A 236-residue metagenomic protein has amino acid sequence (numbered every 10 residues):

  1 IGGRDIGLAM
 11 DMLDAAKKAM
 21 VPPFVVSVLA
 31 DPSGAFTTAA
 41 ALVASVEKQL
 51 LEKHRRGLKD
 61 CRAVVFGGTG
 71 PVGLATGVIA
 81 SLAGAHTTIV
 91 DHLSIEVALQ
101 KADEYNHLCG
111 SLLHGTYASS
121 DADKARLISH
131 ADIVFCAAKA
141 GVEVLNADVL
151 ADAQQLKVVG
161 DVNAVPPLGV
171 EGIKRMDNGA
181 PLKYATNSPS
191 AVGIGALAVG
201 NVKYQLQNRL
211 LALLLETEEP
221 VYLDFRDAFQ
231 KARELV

Functional and structural regions predicted by a protein language model:
I1-L58, I194-Y204: Glycine/serine-rich phosphate-binding loop and adjoining beta1-alpha1 elements at the start of nucleotide-handling
I6-D11, I95-L99, P167-L168: Short, charged/polar "capping" segments at the starts of alpha-helices and the immediately preceding loops
A19-P23, Q49-K53, A83, L108 (+2 more regions): Change "in soluble alpha/beta enzymes" to "in soluble alpha/beta proteins
V26, D60, G84, Q155-L156: A general structural motif
A39, G70-T76, A98, V142-L145 (+1 more regions): Short glycine/serine/threonine-rich phosphate/pyrophosphate-binding segments that cradle anionic phosphate groups
Q49-I133: Glycine-rich phosphate/diphosphate-binding loop of Rossmann-like nucleotide-binding domains
S111-G193: Rossmann-like adenosine-cofactor binding region
V165-V236: Adenosine-phosphate binding glycine-rich loop
